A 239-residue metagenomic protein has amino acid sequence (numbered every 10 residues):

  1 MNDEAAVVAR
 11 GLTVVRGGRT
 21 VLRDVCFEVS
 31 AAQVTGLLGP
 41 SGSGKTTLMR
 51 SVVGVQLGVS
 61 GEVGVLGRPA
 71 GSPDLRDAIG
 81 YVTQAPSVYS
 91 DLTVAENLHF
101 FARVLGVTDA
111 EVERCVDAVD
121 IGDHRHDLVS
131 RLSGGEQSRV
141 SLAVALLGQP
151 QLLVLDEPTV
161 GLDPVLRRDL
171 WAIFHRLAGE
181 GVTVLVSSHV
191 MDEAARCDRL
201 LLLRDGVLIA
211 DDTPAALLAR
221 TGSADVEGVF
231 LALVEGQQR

Functional and structural regions predicted by a protein language model:
V53: Helix-to-loop junction immediately C-terminal to a conserved catalytic motif
G61-L75: Conserved ABC transporter NBD signature motif
H99, R103, D109-R125: Conserved ABC ATPase "signature" region
L153-E157: Catalytic Walker B motif of ABC-type/P-loop ATPase nucleotide-binding domains
D211-D212: ABC ATPase "signature
